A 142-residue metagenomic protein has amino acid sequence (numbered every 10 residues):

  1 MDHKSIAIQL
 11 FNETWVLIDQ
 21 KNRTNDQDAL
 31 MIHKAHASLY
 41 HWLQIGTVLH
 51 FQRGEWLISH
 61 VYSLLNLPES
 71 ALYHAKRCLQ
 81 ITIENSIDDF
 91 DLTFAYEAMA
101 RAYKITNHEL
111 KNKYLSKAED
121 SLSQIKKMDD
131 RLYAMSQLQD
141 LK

Functional and structural regions predicted by a protein language model:
H3, L10, L17, K34-A35 (+2 more regions): TPR repeat positional signature
K4-Q9, A29, L49, F90 (+1 more regions): Residue signature of alpha-solenoid helical repeat architecture, marking inter-repeat boundaries and helix-start
I8-Q9, R53, F94, Y133: Residue register of alpha-helical TPR repeats
N12, L57, D91, A98 (+1 more regions): "A position-specific structural signal for the A-helix of alpha-solenoid helical repeats
W15-D19, A35-H41, K76-E84, S116-K127: Amphipathic alpha-helical segments of tetratricopeptide repeats
V16, H41, V61, A95 (+1 more regions): Residue-level signature for tetratricopeptide repeat
I45, L65, I105-T106: Structural motif corresponding to the intra-repeat A-B loop/turn of tetratricopeptide repeats
